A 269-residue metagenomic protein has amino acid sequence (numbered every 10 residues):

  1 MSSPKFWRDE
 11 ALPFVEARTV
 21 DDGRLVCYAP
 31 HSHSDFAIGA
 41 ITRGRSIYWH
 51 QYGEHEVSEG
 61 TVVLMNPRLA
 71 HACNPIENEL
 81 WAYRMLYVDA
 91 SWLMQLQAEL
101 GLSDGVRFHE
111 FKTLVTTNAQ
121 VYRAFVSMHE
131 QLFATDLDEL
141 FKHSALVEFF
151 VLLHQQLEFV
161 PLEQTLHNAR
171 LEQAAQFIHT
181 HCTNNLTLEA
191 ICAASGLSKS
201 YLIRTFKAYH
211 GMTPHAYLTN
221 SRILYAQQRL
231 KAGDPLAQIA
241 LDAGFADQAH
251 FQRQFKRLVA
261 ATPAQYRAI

Functional and structural regions predicted by a protein language model:
S3-V106, T135: N-terminal regulatory/effector-sensing and dimerization cores that precede helix-turn-helix DNA-binding domains
A37-A40, D89-W92, Q120, A124 (+2 more regions): Amphipathic, well-ordered alpha-helical segments in soluble domains
I76, E99-L100, Q156, R229 (+1 more regions): Residue-level signal for well-ordered alpha-helical positions
G105-Q120, E130-S198, A208-N220: Short, Lys/Arg-enriched, Trp-marked, Pro/Gly-tolerant hinge/linker segments that flank
F125-H129: Short, Lys/Arg-enriched alpha-helical recognition elements, typified by the DNA-recognition helix
Q176-T180, N184-A190, L197, K207-Q252 (+2 more regions): Terminal helix-turn-helix DNA-binding modules in bacterial transcription factors
